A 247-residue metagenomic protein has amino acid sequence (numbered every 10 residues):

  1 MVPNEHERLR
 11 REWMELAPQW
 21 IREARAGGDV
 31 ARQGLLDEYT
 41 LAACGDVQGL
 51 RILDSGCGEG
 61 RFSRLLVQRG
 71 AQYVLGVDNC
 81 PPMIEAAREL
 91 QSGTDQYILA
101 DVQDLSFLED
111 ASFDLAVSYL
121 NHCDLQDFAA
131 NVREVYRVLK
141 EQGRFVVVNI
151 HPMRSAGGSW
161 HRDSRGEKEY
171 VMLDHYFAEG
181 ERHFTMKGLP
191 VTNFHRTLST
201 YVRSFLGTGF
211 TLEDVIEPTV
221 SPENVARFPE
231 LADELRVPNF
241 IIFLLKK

Functional and structural regions predicted by a protein language model:
M1-V47, R61-L65, M83-A86: Conserved class I S-adenosyl-L-methionine
L53-S55, E59-D104: Class I SAM-dependent methyltransferase SAM/SAH-binding core
F107-A116: A short acidic, Gly/Pro-enriched loop at the edge of an enzyme's catalytic core that lines a small-molecule cofactor
A129-R144: A short glycine-rich, Lys/Arg-flanked "PGG" loop and its adjoining helix->strand segment in the class I
R144-E179: Conserved class I S-adenosyl-L-methionine
M153-A156, M186-S199: Acceptor-substrate binding/catalytic loop of class I
E181, T192-V215: Short alpha-helix
S204-K247: C-terminal lobe and adjacent flexible extensions of AdoMet/dcAdoMet transferase-like proteins
